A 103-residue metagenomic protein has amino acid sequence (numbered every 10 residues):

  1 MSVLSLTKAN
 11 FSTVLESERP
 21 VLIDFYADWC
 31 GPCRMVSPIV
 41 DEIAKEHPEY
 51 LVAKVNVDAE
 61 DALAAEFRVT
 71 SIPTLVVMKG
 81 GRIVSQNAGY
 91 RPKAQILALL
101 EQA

Functional and structural regions predicted by a protein language model:
S2, Y26, L51-A53: Conserved Rossmann-like nucleotide-binding pocket used by diverse enzymes that bind dinucleotide cofactors
V3-V21, D61: A short beta-strand-turn-helix
F11, I23, V40, N56 (+1 more regions): Residue-level signature of catalytic and energy-coupling elements of molecular machines, predominantly ATP/GTP-dependent
E18-P20, M35-V55, D61: Conserved helix-turn-beta segment immediately C-terminal to the redox Cys motif in thioredoxin-like folds
R19, Y26-W29, S71: Short pre-active-site segment immediately N-terminal to redox-active cysteine/selenocysteine motifs in thiol-based
F25-I39: Conserved redox-active cysteine motifs that mediate thiol-disulfide chemistry, especially di-cysteine Cys-X(1-2)-Cys
D61, F67-V76, A94: Structural micro-motif
V76-A103: Non-catalytic, surface beta->alpha helical segment in thiol-disulfide oxidoreductase systems
